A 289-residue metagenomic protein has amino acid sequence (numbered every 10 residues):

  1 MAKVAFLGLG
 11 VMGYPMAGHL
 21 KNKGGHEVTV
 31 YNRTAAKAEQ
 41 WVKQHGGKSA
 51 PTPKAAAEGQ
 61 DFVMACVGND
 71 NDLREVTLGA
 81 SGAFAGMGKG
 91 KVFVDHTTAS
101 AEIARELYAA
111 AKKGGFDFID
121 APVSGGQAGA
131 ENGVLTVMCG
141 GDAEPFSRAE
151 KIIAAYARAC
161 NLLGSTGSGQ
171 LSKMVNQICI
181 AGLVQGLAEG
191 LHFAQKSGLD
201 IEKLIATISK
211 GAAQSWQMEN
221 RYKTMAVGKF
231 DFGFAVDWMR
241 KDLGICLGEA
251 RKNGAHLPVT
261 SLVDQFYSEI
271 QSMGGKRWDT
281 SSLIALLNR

Functional and structural regions predicted by a protein language model:
M1-A65, K91, H96-T97, Q127: NAD(P)+-binding Rossmann beta1-loop-alpha1 motif at the extreme N-terminus of oxidoreductases
M12, M16, C66, H96 (+3 more regions): Methionine-biased hydrophobic packing positions in alpha-helices, especially within tandem helical repeat solenoids
V28, S49, D117-I119, C160 (+2 more regions): Hydrophobic beta-strand scaffold residues
P53-D117: Rossmann-fold NAD(P) dinucleotide-binding segment
V67, T98-I178: Rossmann-fold dinucleotide-binding core
S168-R289: Helical "substrate-binding/catalytic lid" subdomain of Rossmann-like NAD(P)-dependent dehydrogenases/reductases
